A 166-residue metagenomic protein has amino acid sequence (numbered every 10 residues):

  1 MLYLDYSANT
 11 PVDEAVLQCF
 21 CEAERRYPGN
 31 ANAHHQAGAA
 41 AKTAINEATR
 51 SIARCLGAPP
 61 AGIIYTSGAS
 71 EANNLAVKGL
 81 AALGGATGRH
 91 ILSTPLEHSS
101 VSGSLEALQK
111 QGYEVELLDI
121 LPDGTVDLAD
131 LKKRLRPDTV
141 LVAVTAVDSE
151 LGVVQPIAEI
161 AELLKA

Functional and structural regions predicted by a protein language model:
M1-A166: Pyridoxal 5′-phosphate
